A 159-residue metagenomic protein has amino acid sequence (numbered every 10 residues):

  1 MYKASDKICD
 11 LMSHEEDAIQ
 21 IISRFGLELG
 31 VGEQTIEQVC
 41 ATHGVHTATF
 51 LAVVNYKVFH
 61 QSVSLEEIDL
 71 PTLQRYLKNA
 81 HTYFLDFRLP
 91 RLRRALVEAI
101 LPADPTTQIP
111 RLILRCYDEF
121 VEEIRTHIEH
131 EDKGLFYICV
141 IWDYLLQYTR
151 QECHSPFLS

Functional and structural regions predicted by a protein language model:
M1-S159: Small-residue-biased structural context
